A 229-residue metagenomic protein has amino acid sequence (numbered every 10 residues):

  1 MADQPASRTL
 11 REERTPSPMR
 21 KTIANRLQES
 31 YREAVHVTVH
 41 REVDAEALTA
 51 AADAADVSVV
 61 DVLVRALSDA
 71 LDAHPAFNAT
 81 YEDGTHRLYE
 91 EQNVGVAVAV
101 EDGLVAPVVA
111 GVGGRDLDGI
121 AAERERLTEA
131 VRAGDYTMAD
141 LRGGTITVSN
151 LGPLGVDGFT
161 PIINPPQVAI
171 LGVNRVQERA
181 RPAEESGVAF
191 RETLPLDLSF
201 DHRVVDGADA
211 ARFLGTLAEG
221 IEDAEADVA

Functional and structural regions predicted by a protein language model:
M1-A229: C-terminal catalytic/motor cores of large multi-domain enzyme assemblies
